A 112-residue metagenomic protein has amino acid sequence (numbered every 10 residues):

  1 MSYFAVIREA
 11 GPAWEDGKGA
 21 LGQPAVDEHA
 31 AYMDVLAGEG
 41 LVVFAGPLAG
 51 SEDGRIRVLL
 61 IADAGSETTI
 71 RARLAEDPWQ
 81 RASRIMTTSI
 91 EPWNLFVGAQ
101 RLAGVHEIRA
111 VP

Functional and structural regions predicted by a protein language model:
M1-P112: Conserved, structured core segments of small domains
